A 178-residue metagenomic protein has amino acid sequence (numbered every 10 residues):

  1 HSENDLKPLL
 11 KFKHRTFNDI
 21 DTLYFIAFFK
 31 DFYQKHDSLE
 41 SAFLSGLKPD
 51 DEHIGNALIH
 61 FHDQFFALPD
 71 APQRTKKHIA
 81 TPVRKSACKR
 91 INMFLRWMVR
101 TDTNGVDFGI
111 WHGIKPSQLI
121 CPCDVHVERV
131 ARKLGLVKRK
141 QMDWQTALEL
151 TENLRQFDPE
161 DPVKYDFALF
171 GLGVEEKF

Functional and structural regions predicted by a protein language model:
H1-F178: HhH-family (HhH-GPD) DNA N-glycosylase catalytic core used in base-excision repair
